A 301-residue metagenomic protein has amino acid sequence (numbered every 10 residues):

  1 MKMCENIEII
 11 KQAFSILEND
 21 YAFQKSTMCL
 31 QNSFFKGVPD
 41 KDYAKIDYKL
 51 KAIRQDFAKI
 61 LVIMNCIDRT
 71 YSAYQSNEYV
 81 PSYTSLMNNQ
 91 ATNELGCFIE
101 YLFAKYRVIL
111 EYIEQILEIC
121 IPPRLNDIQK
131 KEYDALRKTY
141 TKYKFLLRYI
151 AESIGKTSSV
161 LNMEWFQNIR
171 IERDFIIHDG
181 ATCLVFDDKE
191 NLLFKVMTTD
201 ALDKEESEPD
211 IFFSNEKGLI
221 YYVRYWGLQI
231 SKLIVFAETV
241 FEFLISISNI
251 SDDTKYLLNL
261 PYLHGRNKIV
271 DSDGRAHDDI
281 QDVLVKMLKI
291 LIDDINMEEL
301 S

Functional and structural regions predicted by a protein language model:
M1-V62, Y79-C97, Q115-S301: Acidic, Ser/Thr/Gly/Pro-rich intrinsically disordered interaction regions
A58-L61, C66-D68, A73: Anion-binding catalytic surfaces of enzymes that hydrolyze or transfer phosphate/sulfate esters
I60-I63, K105-V108, Y112: Amphipathic alpha-helical coiled-coil segments
R69-Y83: Short E/K-rich amphipathic alpha-helical oligomerization segments
L95-Y106: Extended HEAT/HEAT-like alpha-solenoid repeat tracts in very large eukaryotic scaffold/adaptor proteins
